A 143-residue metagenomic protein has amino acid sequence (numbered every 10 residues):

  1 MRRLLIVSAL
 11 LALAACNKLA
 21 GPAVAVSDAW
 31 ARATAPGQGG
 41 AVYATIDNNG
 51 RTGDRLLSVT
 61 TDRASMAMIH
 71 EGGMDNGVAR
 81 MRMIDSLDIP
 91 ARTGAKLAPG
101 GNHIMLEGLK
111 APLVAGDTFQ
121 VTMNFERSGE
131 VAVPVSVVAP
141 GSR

Functional and structural regions predicted by a protein language model:
R2-A9: Sec-dependent signal peptide recognition, specifically the positively charged N-region followed immediately by
A9-L10, G141: Compositionally biased, intrinsically disordered low-complexity segments
A12-A15: C-terminal motif of bacterial Sec signal peptides marking the signal peptidase cleavage site
A20-R143: Compact, glycine-rich, soluble single-domain proteins
